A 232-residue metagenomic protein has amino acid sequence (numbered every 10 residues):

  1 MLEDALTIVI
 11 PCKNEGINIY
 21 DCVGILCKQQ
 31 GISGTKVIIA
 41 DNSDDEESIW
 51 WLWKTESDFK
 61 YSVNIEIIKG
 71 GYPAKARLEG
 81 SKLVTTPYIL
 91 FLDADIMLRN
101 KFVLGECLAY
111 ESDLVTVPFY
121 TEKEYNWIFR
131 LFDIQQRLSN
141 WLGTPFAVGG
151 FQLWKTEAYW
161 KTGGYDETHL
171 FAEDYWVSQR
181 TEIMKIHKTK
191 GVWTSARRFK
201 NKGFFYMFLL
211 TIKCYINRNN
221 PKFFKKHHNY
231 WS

Functional and structural regions predicted by a protein language model:
E15-Q29: Short, well-formed alpha-helical segments that are part of the catalytic scaffolds of diverse glycosyltransferases
I25, A40-W51, I96-M97: A conserved acidic beta->alpha catalytic loop
G34-D44, E66-G70: Short beta-strand/loop segment that forms part of the nucleotide-sugar
E46, A94-L108: Acidic donor-binding/catalytic loop of UDP-sugar-dependent glycosyltransferases, especially processive GT2
I67-V84: Glycine-rich, basic loop-to-helix element that forms the pyrophosphate-binding segment of sugar-nucleotide handling
I89: Short aromatic/hydrophobic "clamp" motif used to bind/position activated sugar donors
T121-E124, Q136-W154: A recurrent flexible, glycine/aromatic-enriched loop bordering the glycosyltransferase active site that acts as
Q152, A158-G163, T168-H187: A short, conserved alpha-helix in the catalytic core of glycosyltransferases
